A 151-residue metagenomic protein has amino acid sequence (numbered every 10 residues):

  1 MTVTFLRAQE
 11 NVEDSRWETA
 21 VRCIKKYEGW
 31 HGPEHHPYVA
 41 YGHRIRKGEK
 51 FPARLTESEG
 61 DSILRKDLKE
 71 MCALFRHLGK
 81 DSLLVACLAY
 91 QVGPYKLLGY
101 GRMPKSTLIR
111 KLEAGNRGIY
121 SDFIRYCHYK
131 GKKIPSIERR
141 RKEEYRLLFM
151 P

Functional and structural regions predicted by a protein language model:
T2-H31, H43-K47, L55-L74, Y95-P151: Long, amphipathic alpha-helical surface segments
R22, P37, L83: Residue-level detector of short, conserved catalytic/binding motifs and their immediate flanks
P33-H36, Y41: Secretory/endomembrane lumenal or extracellular ectodomains immediately following the signal peptide
R76-D81: Structural motif
S82-K96: Short N-proximal segments of mature Sec-exported proteins
